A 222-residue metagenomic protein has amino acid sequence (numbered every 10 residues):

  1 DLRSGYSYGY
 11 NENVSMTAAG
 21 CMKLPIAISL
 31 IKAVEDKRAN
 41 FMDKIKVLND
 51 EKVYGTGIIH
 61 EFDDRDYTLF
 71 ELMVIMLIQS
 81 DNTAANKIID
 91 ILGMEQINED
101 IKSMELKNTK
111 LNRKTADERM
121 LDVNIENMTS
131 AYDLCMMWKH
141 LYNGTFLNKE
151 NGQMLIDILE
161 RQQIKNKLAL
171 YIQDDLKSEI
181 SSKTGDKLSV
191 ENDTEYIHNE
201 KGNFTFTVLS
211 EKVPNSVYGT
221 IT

Functional and structural regions predicted by a protein language model:
D1-E12, D43, I197-H198: A short, well-structured edge-of-sheet supersecondary motif
D1-L2, N49, L77-S80, R113-K114 (+2 more regions): Active-site-proximal beta-strand/loop segments in catalytic clefts of secreted hydrolases
G5, M16-I45, F206: Active-site SXXK
S7, I91-E95, M136-L168, I172-E179 (+1 more regions): Structured C-terminal helix/loop/strand segments within mature extracytoplasmic catalytic/sensor domains
K32-E51, E99, N148-G152: Short, well-structured active-site flanking segments
F41-G57, L92-G93, I158: Acidic helix-start/capping segments at beta-turn-to-alpha-helix junctions
K52-I88, N124-N127: Conserved catalytic neighborhood of penicillin-recognizing serine enzymes
N86-N143: Mid-domain, small-residue-enriched loop/turn segments at the edges of structured enzyme/sensor domains
